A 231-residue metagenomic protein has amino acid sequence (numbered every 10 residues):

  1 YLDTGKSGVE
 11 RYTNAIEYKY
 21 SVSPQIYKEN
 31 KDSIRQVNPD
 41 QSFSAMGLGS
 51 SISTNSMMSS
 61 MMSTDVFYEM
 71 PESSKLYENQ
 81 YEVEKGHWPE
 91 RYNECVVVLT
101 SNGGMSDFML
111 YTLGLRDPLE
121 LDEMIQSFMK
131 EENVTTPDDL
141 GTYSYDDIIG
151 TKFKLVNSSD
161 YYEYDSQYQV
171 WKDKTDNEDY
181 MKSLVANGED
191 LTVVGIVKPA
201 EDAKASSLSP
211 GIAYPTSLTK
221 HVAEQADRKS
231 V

Functional and structural regions predicted by a protein language model:
Y1-S230: Basic-flanked hydrophobic alpha-helices used for secretion and membrane insertion
